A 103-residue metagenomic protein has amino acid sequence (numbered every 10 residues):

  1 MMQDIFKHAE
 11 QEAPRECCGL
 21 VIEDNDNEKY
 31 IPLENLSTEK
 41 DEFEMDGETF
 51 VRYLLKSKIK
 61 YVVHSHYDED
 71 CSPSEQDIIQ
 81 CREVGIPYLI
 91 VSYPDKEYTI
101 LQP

Functional and structural regions predicted by a protein language model:
M1-K58, D68-P103: Conserved beta-strand-loop surface patch within small alpha/beta domains used for substrate/adaptor or ligand engagement
H64-H66: Histidine-centered active-site/metal-ligand motif
